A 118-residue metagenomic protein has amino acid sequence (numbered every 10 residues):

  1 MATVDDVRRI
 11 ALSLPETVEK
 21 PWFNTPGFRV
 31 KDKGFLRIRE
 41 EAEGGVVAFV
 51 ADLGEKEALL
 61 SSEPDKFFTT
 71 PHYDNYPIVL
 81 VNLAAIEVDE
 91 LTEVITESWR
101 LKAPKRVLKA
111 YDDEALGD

Functional and structural regions predicted by a protein language model:
M1-D118: Charge-dense, helix-prone N-terminal extensions
